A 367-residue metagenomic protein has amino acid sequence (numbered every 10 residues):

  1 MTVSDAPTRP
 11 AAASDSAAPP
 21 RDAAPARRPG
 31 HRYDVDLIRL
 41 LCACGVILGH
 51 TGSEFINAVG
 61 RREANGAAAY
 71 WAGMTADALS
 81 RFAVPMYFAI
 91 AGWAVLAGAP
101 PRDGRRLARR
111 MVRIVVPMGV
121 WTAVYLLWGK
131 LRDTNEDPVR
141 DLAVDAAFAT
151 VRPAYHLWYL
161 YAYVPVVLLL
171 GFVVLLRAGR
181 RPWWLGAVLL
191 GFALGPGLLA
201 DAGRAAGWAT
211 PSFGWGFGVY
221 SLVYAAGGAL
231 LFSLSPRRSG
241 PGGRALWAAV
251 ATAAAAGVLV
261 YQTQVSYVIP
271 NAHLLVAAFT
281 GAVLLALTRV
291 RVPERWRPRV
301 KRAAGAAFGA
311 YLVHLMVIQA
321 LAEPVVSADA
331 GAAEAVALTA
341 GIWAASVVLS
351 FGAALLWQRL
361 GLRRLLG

Functional and structural regions predicted by a protein language model:
M1-F192, A328-G367: Membrane-cytosol interface segments of multi-pass membrane proteins, especially ER/Golgi lipid-handling enzymes
Y33, A72-P85, A147-A162, A200-Y224 (+2 more regions): Interfacial loop-to-helix transition and helix-capping segments at the boundaries of transmembrane helices
C44-T51, W121-A123, L189-G203, V250-Q264 (+1 more regions): Aromatic-anchored segments of alpha-helical transmembrane domains
W93-L96, V166, L170-V174, S221-P236 (+3 more regions): Hydrophobic transmembrane alpha-helices
L142-R152, G203-T210, L231-S239, R299 (+1 more regions): Short juxtamembrane and helix-loop transition motifs at transmembrane-helix boundaries in membrane proteins
V167-L194, A225, A229-A249: Solvent-exposed interhelical
A187-L199, W247-Q262, T280-A286, I342-L356: Hydrophobic core of alpha-helical transmembrane segments in multi-pass integral membrane proteins
G218, S233-K301, A332-A335: Alpha-helical transmembrane segments and terminal signal-anchor/GPI-anchor hydrophobic tails, characterized by long
